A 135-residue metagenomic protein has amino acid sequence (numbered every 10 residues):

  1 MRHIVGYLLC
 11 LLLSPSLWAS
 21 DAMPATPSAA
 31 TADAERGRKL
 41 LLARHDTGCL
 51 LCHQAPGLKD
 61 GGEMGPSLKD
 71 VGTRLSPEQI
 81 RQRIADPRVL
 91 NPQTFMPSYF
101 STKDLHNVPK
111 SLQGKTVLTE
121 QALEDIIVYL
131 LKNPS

Functional and structural regions predicted by a protein language model:
M1-I4: Positively charged n-region of N-terminal signal peptides that target proteins for export
G6-S16: Bacterial N-terminal signal peptides
S20-R44, M64, P134: Electrostatic cytochrome c docking/interface patches
R36-L40, S67, Q79, F95 (+1 more regions): Extracytoplasmic/secreted proteins, especially bacterial periplasmic and envelope-associated proteins
G37, D46-A55, I80, I126-L130: The canonical Cys-X-X-Cys-His
R38, L42-L50, G61-G62, T116-Q121: Sequence context surrounding c-type heme c attachment/ligation sites in exported
L51-V89, F95-P109: Gly/Gly-Pro-rich "capping" loops immediately C-terminal to redox-active cysteine motifs in periplasmic/lumenal
S101-S135: C-terminal capping alpha-helices of c-type cytochrome domains
